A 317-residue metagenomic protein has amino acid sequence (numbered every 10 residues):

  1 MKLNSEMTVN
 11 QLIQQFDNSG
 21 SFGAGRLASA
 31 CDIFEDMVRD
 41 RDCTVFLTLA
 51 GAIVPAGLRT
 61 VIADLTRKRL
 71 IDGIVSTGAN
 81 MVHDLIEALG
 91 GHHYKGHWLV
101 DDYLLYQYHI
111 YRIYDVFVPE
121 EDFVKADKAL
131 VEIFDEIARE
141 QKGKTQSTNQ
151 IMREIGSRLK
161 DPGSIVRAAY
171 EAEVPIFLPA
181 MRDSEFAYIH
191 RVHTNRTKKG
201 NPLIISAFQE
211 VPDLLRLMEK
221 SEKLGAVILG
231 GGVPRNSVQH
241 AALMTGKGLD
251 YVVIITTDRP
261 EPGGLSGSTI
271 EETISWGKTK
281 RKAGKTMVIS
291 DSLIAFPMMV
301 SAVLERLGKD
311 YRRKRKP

Functional and structural regions predicted by a protein language model:
M1-V38: N-terminal glycine-rich anion-binding loop in soluble enzyme alpha/beta folds
Q11-Q14, F22-G25, K223, V233-P234 (+1 more regions): C-terminal functional extensions of proteins
C31-T44, A168-Y170, R216-K223: Glycine-rich phosphate/diphosphate-binding loops that line cofactor/substrate pockets in enzymes
V45-V54, I74, F177-M181, P202-A242 (+1 more regions): Glycine-rich anion-binding loop/nest that anchors nucleotide
V61-R67, G91, V192-N195, A241-K247 (+1 more regions): Short, solvent-exposed amphipathic alpha-helical segments in soluble enzyme and RNA/protein-processing domains
A63-D127: A generic, well-ordered mixed alpha/beta core segment in the N-terminal half of proteins
N80-D84, S184-E185, D258-G263: Short gly/pro/ser/thr-enriched loop/turn and capping motifs at secondary-structure boundaries
L104-F186: Ligand-binding beta-strand-loop-alpha-helix segment within the catalytic cores of soluble metabolic enzymes
